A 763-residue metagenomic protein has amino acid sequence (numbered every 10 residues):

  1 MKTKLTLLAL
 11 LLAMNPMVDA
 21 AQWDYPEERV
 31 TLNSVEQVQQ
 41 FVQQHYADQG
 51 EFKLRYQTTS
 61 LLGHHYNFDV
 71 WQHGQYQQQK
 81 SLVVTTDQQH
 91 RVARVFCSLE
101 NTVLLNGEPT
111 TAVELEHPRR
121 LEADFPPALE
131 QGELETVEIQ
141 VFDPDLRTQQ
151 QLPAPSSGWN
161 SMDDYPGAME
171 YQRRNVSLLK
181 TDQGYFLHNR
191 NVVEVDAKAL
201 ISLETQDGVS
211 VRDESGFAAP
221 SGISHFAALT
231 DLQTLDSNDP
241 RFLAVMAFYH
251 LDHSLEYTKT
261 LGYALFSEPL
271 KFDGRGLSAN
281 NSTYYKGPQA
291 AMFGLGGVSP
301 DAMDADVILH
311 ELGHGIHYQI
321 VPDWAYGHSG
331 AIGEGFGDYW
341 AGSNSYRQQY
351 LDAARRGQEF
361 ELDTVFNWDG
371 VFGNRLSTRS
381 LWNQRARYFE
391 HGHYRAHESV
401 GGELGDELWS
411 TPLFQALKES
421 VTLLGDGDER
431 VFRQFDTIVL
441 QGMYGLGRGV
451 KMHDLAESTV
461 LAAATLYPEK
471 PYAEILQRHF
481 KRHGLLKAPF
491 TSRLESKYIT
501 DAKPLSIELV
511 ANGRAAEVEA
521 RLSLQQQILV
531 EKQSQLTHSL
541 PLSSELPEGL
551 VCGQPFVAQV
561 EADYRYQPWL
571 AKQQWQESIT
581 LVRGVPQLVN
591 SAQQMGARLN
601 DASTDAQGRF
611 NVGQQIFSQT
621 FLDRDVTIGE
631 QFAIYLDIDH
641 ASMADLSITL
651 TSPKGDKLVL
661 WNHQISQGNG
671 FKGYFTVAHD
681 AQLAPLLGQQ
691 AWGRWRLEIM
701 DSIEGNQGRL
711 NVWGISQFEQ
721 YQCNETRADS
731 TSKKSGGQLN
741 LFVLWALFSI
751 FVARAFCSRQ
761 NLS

Functional and structural regions predicted by a protein language model:
M1-D19: Gram-negative bacterial Sec-dependent N-terminal signal peptides
M1-L5, C757-S763: Positively charged n-region of N-terminal signal peptides that target proteins for export
V18-I308, G315-F336, G342-R521, Q527-V582: Zymogen propeptides/activation segments of proteases
N101, F556, E725-A728, N761: Extracellular/secretory pathway and lumenal proteins
L486, E548-G553, E577-K733: Loop and turn regions of beta-sandwich accessory domains that flank beta-strands and are enriched in small/polar
F490-K497, L588-Q593, G737-L739: Disulfide-bonded cysteine-rich modules in secreted/extracellular proteins, activating on the conserved Cys frameworks
T731-V743: Short, threonine-centered small-residue motifs that mark membrane-proximal processing/anchoring sites and TM-junction
N740-R759: A cross-kingdom C-terminal cell-surface attachment/processing module
